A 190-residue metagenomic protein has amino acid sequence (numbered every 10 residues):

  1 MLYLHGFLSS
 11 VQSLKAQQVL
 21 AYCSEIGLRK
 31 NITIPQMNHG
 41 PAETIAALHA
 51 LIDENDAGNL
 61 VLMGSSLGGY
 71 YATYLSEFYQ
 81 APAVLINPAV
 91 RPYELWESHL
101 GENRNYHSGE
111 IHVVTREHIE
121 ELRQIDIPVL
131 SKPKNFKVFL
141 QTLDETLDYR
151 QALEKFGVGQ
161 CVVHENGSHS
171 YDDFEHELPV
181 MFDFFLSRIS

Functional and structural regions predicted by a protein language model:
M1-A57: Active-site catalytic motif of lipid deacylating hydrolases and related acyltransferases
Y3-F7, M63, F139-Q141: Short hydrophobic segments within beta-strands
N59-V61, P82: Structural motif
L62-A72: Gly/Ala-rich beta-loop-alpha elbow adjacent to hydrolase catalytic centers
Y74, F78: Active-site signature of alpha/beta-hydrolase-fold catalytic machinery across serine- and Asp/Cys-nucleophile hydrolases
P82-S190: The alpha/beta-hydrolase serine catalytic core
